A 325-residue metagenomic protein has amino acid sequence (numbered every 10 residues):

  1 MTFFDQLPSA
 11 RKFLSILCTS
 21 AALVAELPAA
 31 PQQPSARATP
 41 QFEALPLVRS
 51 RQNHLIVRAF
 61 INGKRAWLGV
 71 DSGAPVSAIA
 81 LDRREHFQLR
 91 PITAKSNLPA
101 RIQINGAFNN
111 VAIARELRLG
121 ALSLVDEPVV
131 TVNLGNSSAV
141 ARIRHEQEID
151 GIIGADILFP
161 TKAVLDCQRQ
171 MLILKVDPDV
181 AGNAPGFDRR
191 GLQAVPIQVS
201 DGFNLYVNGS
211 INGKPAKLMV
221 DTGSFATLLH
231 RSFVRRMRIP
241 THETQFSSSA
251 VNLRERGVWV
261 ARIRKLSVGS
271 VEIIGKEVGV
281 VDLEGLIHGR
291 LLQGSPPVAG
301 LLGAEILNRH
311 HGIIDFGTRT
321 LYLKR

Functional and structural regions predicted by a protein language model:
T2-F4, V24-R325: Pepsin/retropepsin-fold aspartyl endopeptidases
T2-S20: N-terminal secretory signal peptides and thylakoid transit peptides that target proteins across membranes
